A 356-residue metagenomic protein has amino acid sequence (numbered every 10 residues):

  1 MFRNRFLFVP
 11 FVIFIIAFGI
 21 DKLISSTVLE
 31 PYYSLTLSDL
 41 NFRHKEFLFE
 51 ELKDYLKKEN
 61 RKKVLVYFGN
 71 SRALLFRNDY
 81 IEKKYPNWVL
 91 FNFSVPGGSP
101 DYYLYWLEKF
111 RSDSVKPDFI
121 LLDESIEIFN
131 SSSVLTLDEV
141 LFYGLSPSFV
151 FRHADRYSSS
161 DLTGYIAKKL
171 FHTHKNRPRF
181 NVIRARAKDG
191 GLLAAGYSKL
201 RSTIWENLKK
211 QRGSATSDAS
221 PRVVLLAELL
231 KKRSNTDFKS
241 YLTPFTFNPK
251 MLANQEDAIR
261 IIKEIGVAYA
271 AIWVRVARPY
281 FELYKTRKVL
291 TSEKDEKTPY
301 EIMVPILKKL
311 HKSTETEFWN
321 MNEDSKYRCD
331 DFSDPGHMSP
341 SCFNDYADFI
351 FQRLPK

Functional and structural regions predicted by a protein language model:
F2, F332-K356: Histidine-centered active-site loop/cap adjacent to the catalytic His in serine esterases/O-acetyl transfer systems
R5-S26: Hydrophobic membrane-insertion alpha-helices, especially the h-region of bacterial N-terminal signal peptides
S25-L48: Alpha-helical transmembrane signal-anchor/signal-peptide segments
N41-F68: Short extracytoplasmic
R61-Y157: Membrane-embedded segments
L75-F76, I128-S132, R278-E282, Y327-C329: Short catalytic/ligand-binding loop motif for oxyanion handling, primarily in non-cytosolic enzymes, centered on
L137-G266: Secreted/periplasmic serine-hydrolase-like ester/acetyl group-modifying domain
P279-F318: Substrate-gating cap/lid alpha-helix
